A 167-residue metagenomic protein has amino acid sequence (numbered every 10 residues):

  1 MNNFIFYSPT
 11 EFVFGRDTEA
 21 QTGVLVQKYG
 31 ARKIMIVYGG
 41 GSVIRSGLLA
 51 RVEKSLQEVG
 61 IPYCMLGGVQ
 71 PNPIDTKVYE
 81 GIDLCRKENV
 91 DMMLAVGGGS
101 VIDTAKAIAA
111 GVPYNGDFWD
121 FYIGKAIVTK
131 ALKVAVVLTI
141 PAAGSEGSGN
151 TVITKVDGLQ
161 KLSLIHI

Functional and structural regions predicted by a protein language model:
M1-Y29: N-terminal amphipathic/basic leader segments beginning at the initiator methionine
E11, P62-C64, K133: Conserved beta-strand segments of alpha/beta enzyme cores
K33-I34, Y63: Hydrophobic anchor at the start of a short beta-strand that flanks the dinucleotide cofactor-binding loop
M35-I36, M92-L94, A135: Conserved beta-strand elements of the Class I
Y38-G40, G68, V137-T139: Cofactor-binding loop segments of dinucleotide-utilizing enzymes, especially the Rossmann-like FAD- and NAD(P)+-binding
I44-G116, K125: N-terminal small/polar loop signature for handling phosphorylated ligands or for N-terminal nucleophile
P113-I165: A glycine/threonine-rich phosphate-anchoring loop and its flanking beta-alpha core in nucleotide/phosphate-binding
